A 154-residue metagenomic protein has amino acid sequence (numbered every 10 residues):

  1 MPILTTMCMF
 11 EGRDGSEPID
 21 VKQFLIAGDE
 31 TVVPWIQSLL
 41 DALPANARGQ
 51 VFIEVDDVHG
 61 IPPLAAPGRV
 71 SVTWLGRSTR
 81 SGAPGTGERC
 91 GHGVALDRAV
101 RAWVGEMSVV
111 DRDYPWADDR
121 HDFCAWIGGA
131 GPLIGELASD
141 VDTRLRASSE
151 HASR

Functional and structural regions predicted by a protein language model:
M1-R154: Extended, composition-driven regions rather than compact fold-specific motifs
